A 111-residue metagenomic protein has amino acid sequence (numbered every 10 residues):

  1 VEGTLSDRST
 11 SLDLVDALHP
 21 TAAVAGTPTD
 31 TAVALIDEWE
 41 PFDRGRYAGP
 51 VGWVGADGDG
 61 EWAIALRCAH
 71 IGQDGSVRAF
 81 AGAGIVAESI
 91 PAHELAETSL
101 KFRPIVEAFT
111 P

Functional and structural regions predicted by a protein language model:
V1-P111: Conserved hydrophobic core element of enzyme catalytic domains
